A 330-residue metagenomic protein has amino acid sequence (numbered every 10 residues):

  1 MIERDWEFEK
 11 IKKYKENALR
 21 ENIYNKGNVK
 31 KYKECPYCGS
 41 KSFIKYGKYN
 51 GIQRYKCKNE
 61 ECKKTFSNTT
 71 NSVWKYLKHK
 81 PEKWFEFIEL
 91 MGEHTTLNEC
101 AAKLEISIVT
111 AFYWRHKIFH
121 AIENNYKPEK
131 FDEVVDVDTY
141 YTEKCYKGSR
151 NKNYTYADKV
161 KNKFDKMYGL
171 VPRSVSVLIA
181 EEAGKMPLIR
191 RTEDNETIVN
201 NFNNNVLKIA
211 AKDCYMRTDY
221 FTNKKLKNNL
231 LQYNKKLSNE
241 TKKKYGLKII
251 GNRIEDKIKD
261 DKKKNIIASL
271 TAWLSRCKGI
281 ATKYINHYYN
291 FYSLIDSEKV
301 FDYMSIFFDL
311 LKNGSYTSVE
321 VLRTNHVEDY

Functional and structural regions predicted by a protein language model:
M1-Y330: Residue-level recognition of single "structural anchor" positions that define or cap local secondary structure
